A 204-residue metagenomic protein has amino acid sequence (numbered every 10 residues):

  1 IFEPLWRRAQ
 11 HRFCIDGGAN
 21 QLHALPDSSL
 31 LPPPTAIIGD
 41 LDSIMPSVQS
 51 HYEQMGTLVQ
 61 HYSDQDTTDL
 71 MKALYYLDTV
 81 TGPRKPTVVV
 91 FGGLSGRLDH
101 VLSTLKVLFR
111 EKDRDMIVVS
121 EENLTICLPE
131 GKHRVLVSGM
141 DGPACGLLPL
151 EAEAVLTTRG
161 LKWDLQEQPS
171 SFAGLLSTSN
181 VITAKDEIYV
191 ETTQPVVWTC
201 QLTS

Functional and structural regions predicted by a protein language model:
I1, D69, R134: Short acidic active-site motifs
P4-D113: Acidic/Gly/His-enriched mid-domain segments of enzyme catalytic cores or analogous surface patches that mediate
D16, F91-G93, V119, L148 (+1 more regions): Short beta-strand segments
G18-Q21, D69, V119-N123, L148-E151 (+1 more regions): Short C-terminal domain-edge/linker segments immediately following a structured domain
A24-S28, Q49-E53, K72-L77, E122-E130 (+2 more regions): Low-complexity, flexible helical/coil segments
D99-H100, T104, F109-M140: Class I SAM-dependent methyltransferase SAM-binding "motif I" and its flanking Rossmann-like core
L128-S204: Long, charged alpha-helical interface segments
